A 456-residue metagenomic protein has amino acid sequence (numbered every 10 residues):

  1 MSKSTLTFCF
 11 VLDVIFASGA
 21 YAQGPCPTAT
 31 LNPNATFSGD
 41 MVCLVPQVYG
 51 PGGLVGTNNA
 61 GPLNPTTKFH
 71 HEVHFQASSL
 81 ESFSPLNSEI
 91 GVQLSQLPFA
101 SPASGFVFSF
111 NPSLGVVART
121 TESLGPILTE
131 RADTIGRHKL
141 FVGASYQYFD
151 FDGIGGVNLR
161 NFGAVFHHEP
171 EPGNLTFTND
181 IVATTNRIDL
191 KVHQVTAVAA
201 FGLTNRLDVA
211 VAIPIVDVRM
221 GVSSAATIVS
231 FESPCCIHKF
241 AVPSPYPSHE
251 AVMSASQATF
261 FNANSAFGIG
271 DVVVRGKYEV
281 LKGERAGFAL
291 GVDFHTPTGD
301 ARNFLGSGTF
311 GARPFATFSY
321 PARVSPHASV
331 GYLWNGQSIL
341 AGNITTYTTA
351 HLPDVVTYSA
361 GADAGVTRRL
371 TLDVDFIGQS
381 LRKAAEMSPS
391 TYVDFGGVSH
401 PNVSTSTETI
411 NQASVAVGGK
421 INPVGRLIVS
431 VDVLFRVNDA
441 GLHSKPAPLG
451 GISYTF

Functional and structural regions predicted by a protein language model:
T7-A17: Bacterial N-terminal signal peptides
P25-G270, G342, E386-H400: A subset of solvent-exposed loop/turn segments in beta-rich extracellular surface proteins, enriched in glycine
L124, G136-H138, K191-A197, F267-V272 (+5 more regions): Residues that define the transmembrane beta-barrel architecture of outer-membrane proteins
L124, L128-R131, V142-Y146, A197-L203 (+10 more regions): Residues on the lipid-exposed face of transmembrane beta-strands in outer-membrane beta-barrel proteins
Y146-D152, I213-R219, D271, V280 (+5 more regions): Transmembrane beta-strands of outer-membrane beta-barrel pores
F151, L207-V211, G283-G287, R323-A328 (+2 more regions): Repeated loop/turn-to-beta-strand initiation elements of outer-membrane beta-barrel proteins
I154-L159, V222-I228, L290-G291, D300-G308 (+5 more regions): Outer-membrane beta-barrel translocator domains and adjoining extracellular loop/strand segments of Gram-negative
F162-F166, S233-A258, T348-F456: Outer membrane beta-barrel transmembrane domains
